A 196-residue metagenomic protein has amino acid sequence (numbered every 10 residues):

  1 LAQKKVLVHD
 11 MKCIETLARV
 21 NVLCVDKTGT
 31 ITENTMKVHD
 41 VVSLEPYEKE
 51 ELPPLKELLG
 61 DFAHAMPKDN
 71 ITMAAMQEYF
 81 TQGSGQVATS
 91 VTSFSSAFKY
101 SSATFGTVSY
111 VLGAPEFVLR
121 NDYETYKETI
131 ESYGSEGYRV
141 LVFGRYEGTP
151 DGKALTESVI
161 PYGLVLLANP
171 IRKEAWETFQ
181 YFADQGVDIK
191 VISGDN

Functional and structural regions predicted by a protein language model:
L1-V25, F182: Hydrophobic alpha-helical transmembrane segments
C13, I171-R172, I189-K190: Alpha-helix N-cap/helix-initiation motif
R19-P161, L167, Q180-D184, D188-N196: Cytosolic catalytic regions of ATP/NTP-dependent phosphoryl-transfer enzymes
I171-Q180: The conserved cystathionine-beta-synthase
